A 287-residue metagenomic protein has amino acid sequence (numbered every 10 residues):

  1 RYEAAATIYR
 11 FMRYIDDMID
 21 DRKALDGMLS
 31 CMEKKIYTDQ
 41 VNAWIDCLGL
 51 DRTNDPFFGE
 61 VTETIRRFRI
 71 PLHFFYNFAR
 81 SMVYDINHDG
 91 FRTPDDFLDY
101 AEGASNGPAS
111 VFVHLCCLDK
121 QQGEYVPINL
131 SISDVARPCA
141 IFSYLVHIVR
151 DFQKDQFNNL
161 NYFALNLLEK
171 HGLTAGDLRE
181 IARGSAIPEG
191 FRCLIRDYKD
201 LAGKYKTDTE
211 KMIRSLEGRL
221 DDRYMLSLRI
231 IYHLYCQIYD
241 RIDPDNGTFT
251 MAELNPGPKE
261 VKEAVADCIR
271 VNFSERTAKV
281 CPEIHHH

Functional and structural regions predicted by a protein language model:
R1-S143, Q153-H287: Catalytic cores of Mg2+-dependent Asp-rich isoprenoid enzymes
R150: Active-site flanking residues adjacent to catalytic metal/cofactor-binding acidic residues
